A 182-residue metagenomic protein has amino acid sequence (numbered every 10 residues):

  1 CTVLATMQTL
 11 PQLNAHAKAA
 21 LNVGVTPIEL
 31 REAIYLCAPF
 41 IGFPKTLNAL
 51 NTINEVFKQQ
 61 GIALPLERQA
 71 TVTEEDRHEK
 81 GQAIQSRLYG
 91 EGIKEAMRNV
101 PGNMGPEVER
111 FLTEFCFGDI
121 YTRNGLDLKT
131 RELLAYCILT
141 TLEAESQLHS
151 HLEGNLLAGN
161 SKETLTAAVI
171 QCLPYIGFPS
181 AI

Functional and structural regions predicted by a protein language model:
C1-L4, A33-I34, T130-L139, L165-C172: Short, structured motif recognition centered on aromatic/hydrophobic residues
T2, A38, G118-D119, N124 (+3 more regions): Flexible, active-site-adjacent loop/turn segments at secondary-structure boundaries
V3-Q8, V72, P106-E107, L139-E143: A short, ordered amphipathic alpha-helix with a cationic face
L4-Q8, L36-F43, T140, Q171-F178: A short structural micro-motif
M7-Q8, V25, I41, L142-S146 (+1 more regions): Residues in soluble alpha-helical coiled-coils and helical-bundle/repeat scaffolds
Q12-L36, I120-T122, L148-Y175: A cross-kingdom feature marking solvent-exposed beta-strand/loop segments within repeated, beta-rich binding/scaffold
N14, N22, T46-L128, S150 (+3 more regions): Acidic, glycine/proline-rich low-complexity segments that act as flexible tails and inter-domain linkers
D127-E163: Glycine/small-residue-rich hydrophobic helix-like segments
